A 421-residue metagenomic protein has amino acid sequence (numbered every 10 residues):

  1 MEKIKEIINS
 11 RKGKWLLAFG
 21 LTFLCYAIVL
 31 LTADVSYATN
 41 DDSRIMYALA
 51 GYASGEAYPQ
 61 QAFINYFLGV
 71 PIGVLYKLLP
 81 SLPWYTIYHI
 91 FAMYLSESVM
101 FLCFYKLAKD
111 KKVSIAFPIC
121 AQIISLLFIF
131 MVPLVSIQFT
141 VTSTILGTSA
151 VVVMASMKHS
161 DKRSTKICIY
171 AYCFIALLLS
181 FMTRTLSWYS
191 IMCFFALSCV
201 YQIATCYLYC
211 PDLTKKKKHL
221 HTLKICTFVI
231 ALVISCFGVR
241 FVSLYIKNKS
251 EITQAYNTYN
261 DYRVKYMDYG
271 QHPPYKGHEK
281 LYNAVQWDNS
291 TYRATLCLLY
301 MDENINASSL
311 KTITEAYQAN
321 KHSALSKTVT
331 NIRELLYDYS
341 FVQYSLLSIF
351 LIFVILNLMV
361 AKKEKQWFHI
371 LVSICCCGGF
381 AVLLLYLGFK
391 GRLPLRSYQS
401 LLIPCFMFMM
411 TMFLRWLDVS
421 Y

Functional and structural regions predicted by a protein language model:
M1-I28, I115, I203, K217-L232: Start-transfer (signal-anchor) and selected internal transmembrane alpha helices of multi-pass inner/ER membrane
A18, T22-A62, I72-K77: Extracytoplasmic loop-helix module adjacent to an early transmembrane segment
Y58-A92: Short hydrophobic/aromatic helix or loop-helix immediately within or flanking a transmembrane segment in polytopic
F91-K111, F353-V360: Transmembrane-helix motifs of polytopic, lipid-linked glycan transferases
V99-M100, V329-W367: Hydrophobic, aromatic-rich transmembrane alpha-helices and their immediate juxtamembrane boundary segments
K112-I119, V153-L178: Short hydrophobic alpha-helices at membrane interfaces in multi-pass membrane enzymes
C168-S187, A196, F228-G238: Membrane-interface alpha helices of multi-pass inner-membrane proteins
L244-T330: Membrane-proximal stem/loop segments at transmembrane-domain junctions that anchor or position
